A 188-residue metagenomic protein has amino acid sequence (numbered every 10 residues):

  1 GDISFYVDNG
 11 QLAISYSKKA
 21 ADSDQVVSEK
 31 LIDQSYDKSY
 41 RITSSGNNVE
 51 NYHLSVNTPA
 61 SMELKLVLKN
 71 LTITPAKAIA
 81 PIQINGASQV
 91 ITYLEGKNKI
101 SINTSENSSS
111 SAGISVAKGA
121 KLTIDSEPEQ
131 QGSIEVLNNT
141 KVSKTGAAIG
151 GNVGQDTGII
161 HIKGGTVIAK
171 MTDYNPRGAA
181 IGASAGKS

Functional and structural regions predicted by a protein language model:
G1-S188: A composition-driven surface/loop motif
